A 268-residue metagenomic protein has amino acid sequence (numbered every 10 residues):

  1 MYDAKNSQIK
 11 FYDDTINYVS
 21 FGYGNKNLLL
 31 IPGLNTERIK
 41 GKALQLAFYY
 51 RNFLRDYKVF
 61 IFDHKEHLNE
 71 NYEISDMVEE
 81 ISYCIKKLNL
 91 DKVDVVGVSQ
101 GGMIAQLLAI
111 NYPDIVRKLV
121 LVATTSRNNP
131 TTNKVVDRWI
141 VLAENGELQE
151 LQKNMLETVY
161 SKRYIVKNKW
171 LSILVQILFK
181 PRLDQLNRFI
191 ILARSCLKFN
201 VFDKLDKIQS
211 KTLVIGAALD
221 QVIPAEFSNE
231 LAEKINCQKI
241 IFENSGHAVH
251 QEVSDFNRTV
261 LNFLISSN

Functional and structural regions predicted by a protein language model:
Q8-L68: Conserved HGGG/HGGXW glycine-rich cap/lid loop of the alpha/beta-hydrolase fold
D76-V93: Conserved acidic catalytic loop of the alpha/beta-hydrolase fold
G97-G101, A105: Gly/Ala-rich beta-loop-alpha elbow adjacent to hydrolase catalytic centers
I110, R117-E147: Flexible "cap/lid" loop of the alpha/beta hydrolase fold
P130-N133, E150-K204: Conserved alpha/beta-hydrolase catalytic His-Asp/Glu region
I208, V214-G216, D220: Short beta-strand/loop motif that positions the catalytic acidic residue of the alpha/beta-hydrolase fold
Q221-F227: Conserved alpha/beta-hydrolase "acid-adjacent" motif
S245-N257: Catalytic histidine-centered segment of alpha/beta-hydrolase-like enzymes
